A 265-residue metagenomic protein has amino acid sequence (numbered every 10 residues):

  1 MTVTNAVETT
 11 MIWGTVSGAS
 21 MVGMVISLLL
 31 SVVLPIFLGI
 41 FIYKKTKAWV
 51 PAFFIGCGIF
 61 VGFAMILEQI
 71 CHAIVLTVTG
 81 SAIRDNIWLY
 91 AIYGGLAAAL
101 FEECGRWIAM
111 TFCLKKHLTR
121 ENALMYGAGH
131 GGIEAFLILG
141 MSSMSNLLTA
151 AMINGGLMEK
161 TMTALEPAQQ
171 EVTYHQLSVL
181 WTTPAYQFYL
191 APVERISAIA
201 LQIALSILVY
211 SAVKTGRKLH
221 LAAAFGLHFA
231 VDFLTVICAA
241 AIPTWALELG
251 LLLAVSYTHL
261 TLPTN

Functional and structural regions predicted by a protein language model:
M1-A19: Short, strongly hydrophobic alpha-helical membrane anchors
L28-K45: N-terminal signal-anchor/start-transfer transmembrane helix
F53-F60, Y126-G127, H220-A230: Central hydrophobic cores of alpha-helical transmembrane segments in multi-pass integral membrane proteins
E102, E134, Q202, H228: Divalent metal-coordination and catalytic microenvironments
A128-E171: Transmembrane alpha-helix/helix-exit interface in multi-pass inner-membrane proteins
Q187-Y210: Alpha-helical transmembrane segments of helical membrane proteins, especially in multi-pass transport, channel
A246-Y257: Small-residue-rich transmembrane alpha-helices that serve as helix-helix interface/gating elements in multipass
T258-T264: Conserved small/polar residues in nucleotide/adenosyl-binding loops
